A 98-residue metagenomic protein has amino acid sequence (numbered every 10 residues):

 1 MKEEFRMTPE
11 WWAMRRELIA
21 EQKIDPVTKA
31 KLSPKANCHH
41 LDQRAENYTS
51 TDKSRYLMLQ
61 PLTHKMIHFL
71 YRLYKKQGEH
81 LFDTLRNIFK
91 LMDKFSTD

Functional and structural regions predicted by a protein language model:
M1-A13, K29-K31, K75-D98: A boundary/linker detector
K2-E3, P9, D25, H40-R44: Generic preference for well-ordered secondary structure
P9-N37: Short cysteine-rich loop/turn motifs with clustered Cys
Q22, Y71-R72, D93: Enrichment for repetitive, rod-forming helical segments
D25-P26, T63, K76: Bulky hydrophobic/aromatic packing residues
V27-M58, I67, Y71: Histidine-centered nuclease catalytic patch
R55-I67, N87-D98: Short Fe-S-cluster ligation motifs
